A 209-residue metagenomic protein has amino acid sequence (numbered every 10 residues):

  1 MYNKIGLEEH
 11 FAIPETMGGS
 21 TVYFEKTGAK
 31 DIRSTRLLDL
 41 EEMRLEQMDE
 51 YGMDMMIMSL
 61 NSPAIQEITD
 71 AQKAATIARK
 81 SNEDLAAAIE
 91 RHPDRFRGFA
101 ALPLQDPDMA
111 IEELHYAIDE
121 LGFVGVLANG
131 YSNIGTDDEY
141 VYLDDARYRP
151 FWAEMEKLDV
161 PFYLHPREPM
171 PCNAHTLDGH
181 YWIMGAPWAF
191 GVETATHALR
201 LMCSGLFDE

Functional and structural regions predicted by a protein language model:
M1-E209: Helix-coil boundary/capping segments in enzymes
